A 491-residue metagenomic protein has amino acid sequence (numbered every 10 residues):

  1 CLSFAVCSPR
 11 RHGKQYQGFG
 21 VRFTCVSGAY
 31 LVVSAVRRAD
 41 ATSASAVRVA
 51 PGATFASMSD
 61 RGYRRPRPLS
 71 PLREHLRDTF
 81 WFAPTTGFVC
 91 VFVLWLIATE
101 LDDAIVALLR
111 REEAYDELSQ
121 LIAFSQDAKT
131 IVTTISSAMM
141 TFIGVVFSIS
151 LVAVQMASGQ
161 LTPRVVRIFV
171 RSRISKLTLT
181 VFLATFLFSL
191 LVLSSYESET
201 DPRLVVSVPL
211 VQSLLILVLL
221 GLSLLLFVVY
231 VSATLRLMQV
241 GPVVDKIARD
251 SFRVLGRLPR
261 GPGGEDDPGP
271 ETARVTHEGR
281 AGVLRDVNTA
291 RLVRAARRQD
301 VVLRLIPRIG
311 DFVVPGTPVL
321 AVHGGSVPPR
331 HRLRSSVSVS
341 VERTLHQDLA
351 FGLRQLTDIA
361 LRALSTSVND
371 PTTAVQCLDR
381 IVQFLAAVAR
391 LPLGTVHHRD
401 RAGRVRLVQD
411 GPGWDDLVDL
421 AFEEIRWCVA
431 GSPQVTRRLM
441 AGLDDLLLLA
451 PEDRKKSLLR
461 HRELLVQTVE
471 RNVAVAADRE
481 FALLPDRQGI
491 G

Functional and structural regions predicted by a protein language model:
S3, A29-Y30, D40, V47-V49 (+1 more regions): Short, positively charged and aromatic/hydrophobic N-terminal segments
T54-S136: Membrane-anchoring hydrophobic segments
D60-S70, E74-D78, L204-V205, V229-R304 (+3 more regions): Short basic (Lys/Arg) and small-residue
L69-T85, S119-S137, T162-L183, R203-L215 (+1 more regions): Membrane-interface segments at loop-to-transmembrane junctions
C90, L94-V106, I122-E199, L224-V231 (+1 more regions): Transmembrane alpha-helix detector for multi-pass membrane proteins
V152-R164, T200-L219, L292-A295, L303: Hydrophobic alpha-helical transmembrane segments and immediately flanking/interface helices in integral membrane
